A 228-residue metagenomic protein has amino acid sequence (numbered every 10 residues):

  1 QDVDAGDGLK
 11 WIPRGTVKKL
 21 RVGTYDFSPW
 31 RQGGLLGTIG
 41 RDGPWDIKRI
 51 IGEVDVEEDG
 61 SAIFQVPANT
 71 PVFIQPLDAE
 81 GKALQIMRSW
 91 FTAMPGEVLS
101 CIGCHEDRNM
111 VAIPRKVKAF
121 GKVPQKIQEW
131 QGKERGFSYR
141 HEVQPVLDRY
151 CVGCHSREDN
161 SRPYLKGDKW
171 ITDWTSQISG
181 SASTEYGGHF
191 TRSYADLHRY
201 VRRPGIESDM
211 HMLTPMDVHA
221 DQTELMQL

Functional and structural regions predicted by a protein language model:
Q1, V17-K19, V218, L225: Conserved long hydrophobic alpha-helices within structured protein cores
Q1-W11, D26, V152: Short amphipathic, basic-aromatic surface patches that mediate peripheral association with negatively charged
D4-A5, T24-P29, W170-W174: Short regulatory "switch" loops immediately downstream of catalytic or recognition motifs within protein catalytic
K10-D42: Extended low-complexity, serine/threonine- and proline-enriched intrinsically disordered segments
Q32-E57, Q65-V98, I102-G103, M110-L228: Solvent-exposed helix-loop boundary motif
